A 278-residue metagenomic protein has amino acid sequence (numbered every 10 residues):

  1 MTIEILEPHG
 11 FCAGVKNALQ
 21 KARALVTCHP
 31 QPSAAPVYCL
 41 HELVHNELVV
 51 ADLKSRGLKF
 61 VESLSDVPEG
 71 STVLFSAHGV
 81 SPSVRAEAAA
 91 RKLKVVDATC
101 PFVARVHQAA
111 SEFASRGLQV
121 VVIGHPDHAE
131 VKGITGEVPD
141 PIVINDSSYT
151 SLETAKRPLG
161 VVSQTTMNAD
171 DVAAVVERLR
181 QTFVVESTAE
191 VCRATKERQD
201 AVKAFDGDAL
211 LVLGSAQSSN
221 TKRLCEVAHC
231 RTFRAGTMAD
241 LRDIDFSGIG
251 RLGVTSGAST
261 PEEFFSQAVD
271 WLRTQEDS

Functional and structural regions predicted by a protein language model:
M1-S278: The feature marks the mature, well-folded catalytic cores of soluble enzymes
